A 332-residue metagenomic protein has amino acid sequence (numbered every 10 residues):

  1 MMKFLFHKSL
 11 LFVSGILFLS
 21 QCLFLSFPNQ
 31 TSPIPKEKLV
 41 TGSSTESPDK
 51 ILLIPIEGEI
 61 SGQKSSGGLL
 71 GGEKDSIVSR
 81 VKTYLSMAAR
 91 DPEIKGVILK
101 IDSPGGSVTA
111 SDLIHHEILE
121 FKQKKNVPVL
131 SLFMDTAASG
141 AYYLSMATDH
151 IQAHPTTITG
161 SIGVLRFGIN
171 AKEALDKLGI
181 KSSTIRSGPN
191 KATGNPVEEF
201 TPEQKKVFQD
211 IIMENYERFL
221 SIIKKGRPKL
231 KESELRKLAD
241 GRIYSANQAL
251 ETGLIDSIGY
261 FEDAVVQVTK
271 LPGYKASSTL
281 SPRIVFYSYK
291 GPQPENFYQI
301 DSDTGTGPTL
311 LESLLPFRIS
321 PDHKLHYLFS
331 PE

Functional and structural regions predicted by a protein language model:
M2-L11, G15-S131, T136-A137, T148-H154 (+1 more regions): N-terminal organellar transit peptides
A141: Pocket-flanking alpha-helical
G160-I162: Flexible, glycine/proline-enriched loop segments at strand-loop-helix junctions that form or flank small-ligand binding
